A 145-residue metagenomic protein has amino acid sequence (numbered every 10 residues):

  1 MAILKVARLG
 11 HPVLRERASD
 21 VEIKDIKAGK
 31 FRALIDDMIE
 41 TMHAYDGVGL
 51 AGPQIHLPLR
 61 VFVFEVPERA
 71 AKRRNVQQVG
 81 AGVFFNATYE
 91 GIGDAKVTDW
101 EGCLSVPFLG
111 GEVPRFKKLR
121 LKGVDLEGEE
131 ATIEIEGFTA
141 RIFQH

Functional and structural regions predicted by a protein language model:
M1-Q144: Active-site rim/adjacent substrate-binding subdomains
